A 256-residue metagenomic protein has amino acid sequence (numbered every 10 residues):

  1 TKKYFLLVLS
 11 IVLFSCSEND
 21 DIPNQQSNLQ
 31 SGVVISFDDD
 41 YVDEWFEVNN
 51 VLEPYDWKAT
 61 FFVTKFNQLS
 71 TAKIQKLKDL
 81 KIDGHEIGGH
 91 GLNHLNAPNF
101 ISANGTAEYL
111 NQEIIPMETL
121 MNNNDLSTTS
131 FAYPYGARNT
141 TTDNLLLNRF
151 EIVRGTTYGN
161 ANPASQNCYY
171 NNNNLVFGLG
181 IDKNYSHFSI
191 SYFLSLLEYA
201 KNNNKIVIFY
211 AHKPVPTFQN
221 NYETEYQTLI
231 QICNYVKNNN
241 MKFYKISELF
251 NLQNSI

Functional and structural regions predicted by a protein language model:
Y4-L13: Sec-dependent N-terminal signal peptides
L13-Q30: Bacterial Sec-dependent N-terminal signal peptides
N28-L29, S36, Y41-D56: Active-site-proximal N-terminal segment of extracellular/periplasmic enzymes that hydrolyze or transfer
G32-V33, E53-T142, L146-I152, T157-G180 (+2 more regions): Metal-dependent polysaccharide deacetylase catalytic core of the NodB/CE4 family, i.e., the active-site-bearing domain
S36, G88, F243: Generic enzyme active-site microenvironment
D39-D43, L179-S247: Catalytic grooves of carbohydrate-active enzymes
W45-P54, I74-K78, A107-I115, T119 (+3 more regions): Amphipathic, non-transmembrane alpha-helical secondary structure
